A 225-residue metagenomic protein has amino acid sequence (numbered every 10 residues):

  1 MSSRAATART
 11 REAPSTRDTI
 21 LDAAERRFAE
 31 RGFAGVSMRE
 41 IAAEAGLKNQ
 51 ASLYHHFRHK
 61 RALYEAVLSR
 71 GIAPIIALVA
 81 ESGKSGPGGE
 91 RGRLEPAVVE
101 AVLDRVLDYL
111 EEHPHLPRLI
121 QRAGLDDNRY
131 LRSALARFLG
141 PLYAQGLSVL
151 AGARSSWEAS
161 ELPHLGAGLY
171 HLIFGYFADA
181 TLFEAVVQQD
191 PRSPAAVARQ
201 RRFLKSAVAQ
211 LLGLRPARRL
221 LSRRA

Functional and structural regions predicted by a protein language model:
M1-S15, R26, G83-P87, P216-A225: N-terminal intrinsically disordered/low-complexity leader segments
T16-E25, I41, V67-I75, V79 (+1 more regions): Generic hydrophobic, amphipathic alpha-helix propensity
T19, R27-A62, A66: Helix-turn-helix
A45-S52, A80, Y176-Q200: Short, flexible, glycine-rich and Lys/Arg-enriched loop motifs at helix boundaries that contact anionic partners
A66, V79-L116, R154-L169: Hydrophobic alpha-helical connector segments
A73-A80, N128-R154, P163-H164, V197-A209: Amphipathic alpha-helical packing segments from all-alpha helical-bundle domains
L110-A136, A178-V187: Amphipathic alpha-helical segments used for helix-helix packing
A159-F183, A195-Q210: Hydrophobic alpha-helical segments that form the core of small-molecule binding pockets and/or dimer interfaces
